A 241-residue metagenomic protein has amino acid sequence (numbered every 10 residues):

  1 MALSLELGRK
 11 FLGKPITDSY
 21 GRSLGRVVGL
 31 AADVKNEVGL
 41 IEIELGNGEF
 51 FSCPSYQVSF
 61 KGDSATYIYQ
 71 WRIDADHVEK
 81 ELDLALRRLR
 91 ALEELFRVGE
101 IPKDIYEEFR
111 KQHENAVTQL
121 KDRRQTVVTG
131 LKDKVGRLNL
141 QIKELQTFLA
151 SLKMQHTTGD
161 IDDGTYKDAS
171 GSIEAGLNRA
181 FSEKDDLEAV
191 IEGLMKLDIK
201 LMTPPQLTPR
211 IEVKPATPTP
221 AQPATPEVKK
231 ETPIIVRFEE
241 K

Functional and structural regions predicted by a protein language model:
E6-L45, E49-C53: Short beta-strand/strand-turn micro-motif
R22-V28, G39, Q57-K61, T66-Y67 (+1 more regions): N-terminal coiled-coil initiation/transition segments in long coiled-coil scaffolds
F51-Y67, R110-T126: Short, charge-rich amphipathic alpha-helices with coiled-coil/heptad character
A75-F96, H113-K121, L138, L145-H156 (+3 more regions): Non-transmembrane amphipathic alpha-helical segments
K103-E114, G164-S172: Short, charged, amphipathic alpha-helical segments
T126-K132: Short, solvent-exposed, charged loop/turn and helix-capping segments that join or cap alpha-helices on peripheral
L140-K229: Charged, long alpha-helical assembly modules
P226-K241: C-terminal modules of long, charged coiled-coil scaffolds in eukaryotic assembly complexes
